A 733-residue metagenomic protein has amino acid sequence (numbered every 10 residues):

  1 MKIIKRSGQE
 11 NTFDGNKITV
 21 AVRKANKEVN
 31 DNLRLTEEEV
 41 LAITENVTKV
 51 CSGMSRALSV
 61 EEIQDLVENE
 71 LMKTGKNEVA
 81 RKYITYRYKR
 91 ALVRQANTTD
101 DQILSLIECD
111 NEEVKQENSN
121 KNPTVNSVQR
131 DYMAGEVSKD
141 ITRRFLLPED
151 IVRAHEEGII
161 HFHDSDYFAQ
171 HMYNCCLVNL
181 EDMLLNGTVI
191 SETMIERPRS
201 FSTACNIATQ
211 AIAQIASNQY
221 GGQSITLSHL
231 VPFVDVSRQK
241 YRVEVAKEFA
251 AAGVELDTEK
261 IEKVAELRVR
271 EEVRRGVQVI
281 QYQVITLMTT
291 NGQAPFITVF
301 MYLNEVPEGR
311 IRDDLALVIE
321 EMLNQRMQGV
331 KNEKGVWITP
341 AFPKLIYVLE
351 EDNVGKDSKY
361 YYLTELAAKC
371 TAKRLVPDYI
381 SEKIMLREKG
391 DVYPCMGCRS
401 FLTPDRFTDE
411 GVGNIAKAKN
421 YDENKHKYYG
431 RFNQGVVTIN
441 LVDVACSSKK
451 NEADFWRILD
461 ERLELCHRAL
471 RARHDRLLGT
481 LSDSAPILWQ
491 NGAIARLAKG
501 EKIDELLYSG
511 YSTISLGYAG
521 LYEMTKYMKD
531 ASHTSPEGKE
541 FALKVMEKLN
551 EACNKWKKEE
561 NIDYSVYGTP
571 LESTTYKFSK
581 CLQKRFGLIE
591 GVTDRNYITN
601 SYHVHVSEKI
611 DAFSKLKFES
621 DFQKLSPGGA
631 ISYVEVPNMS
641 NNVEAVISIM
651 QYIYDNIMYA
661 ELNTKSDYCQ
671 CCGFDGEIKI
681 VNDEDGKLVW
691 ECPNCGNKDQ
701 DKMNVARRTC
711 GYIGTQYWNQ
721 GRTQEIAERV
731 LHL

Functional and structural regions predicted by a protein language model:
M1-D110, A727-H732: Charged, amphipathic alpha-helical regulatory modules used for macromolecular assembly or allosteric control
D14, V681, G711-Y712: Conformational switch/transducer regions in large eukaryotic molecular machines and scaffolds
R23, H467, R471, Y522-K526: Amphipathic, well-packed alpha-helical segments that form the structural scaffold of globular domains
K89-V93, T99-G510, A531, S535-K698 (+1 more regions): Conserved catalytic cores of very large enzyme subunits
V273-V277, Q281, K526-Y527, R722-E728: Metallocofactor- and cofactor-centric catalytic cores in central/energy metabolism, strongly enriched
I514-Y527, E547, R708: Contiguous, well-ordered alpha-helical segments that form the cores/surfaces of helical PPI scaffolds
N694-L733: Long insertion/accessory domains within large nucleic-acid-processing enzymes
